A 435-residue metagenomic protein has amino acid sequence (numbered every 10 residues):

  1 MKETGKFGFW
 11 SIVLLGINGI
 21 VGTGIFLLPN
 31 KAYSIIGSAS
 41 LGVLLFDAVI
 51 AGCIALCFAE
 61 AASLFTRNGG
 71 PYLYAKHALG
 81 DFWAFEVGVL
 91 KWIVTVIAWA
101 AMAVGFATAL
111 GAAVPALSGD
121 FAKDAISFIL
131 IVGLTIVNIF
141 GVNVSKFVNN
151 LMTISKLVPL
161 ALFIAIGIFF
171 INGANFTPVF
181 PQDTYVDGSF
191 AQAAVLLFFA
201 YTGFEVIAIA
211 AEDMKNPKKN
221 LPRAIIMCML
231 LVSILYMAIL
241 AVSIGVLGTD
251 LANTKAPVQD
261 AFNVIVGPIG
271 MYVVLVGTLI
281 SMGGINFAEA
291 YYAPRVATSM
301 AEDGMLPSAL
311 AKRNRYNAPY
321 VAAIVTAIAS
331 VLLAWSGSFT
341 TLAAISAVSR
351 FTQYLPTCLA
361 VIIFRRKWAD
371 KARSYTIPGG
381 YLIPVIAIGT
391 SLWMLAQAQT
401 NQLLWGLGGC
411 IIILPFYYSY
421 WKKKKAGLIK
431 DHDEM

Functional and structural regions predicted by a protein language model:
M1-E3, L41, L45, L117-A125 (+1 more regions): Helix-loop-helix junctions that connect adjacent transmembrane segments in multi-pass membrane transporters
M1-N30, S34-A39, L45, A51-G52 (+6 more regions): Membrane-interface "cap" regions at the ends of multi-pass membrane proteins
G5-G16, G80-I93, I126-L130, T184-L197 (+4 more regions): Select transmembrane alpha-helical segments in multipass membrane proteins
K31, I35, V43, G52-I131 (+4 more regions): Hydrophobic transmembrane alpha-helices that form the core helical bundles of multi-pass secondary transporters
L73-Y74, G80, G111-A116, I226-E289 (+2 more regions): TM-loop-TM module centered on a large, flexible mid-protein loop between adjacent transmembrane helices in multi-pass
A109, A113, V132-I139, I164 (+6 more regions): Alpha-helical transmembrane segments of multipass membrane proteins
F121-G173, T184, I225, M229-L230 (+3 more regions): Membrane-interface loop-to-helix entry segments
V148, T184, A309-Y320, Y354-L403 (+1 more regions): C-terminal membrane-solvent junction of multi-pass transporters and transport-like membrane proteins
